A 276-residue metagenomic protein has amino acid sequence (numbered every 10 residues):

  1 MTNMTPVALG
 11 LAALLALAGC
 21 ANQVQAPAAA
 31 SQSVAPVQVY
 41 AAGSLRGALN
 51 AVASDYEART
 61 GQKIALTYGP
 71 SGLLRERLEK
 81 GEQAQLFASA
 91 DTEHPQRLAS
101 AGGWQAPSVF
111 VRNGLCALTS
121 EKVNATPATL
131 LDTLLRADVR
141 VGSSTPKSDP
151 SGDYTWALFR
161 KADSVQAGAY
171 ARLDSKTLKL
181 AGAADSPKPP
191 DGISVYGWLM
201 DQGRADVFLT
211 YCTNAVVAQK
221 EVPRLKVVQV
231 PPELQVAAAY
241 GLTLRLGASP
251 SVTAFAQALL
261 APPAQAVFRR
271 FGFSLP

Functional and structural regions predicted by a protein language model:
M1-G10: Bacterial N-terminal signal peptides that target proteins for export
A8-L9, A106, P231-E233: Residues embedded in well-ordered secondary-structure elements
A13-L14: Residue-level signal for mature regions of secreted extracellular proteins and peptides
L17-G19: C-terminal motif of bacterial Sec signal peptides marking the signal peptidase cleavage site
A21-T67, S71-G72, E76-K80, D91-T92 (+3 more regions): Exported/periplasmic ABC-transporter solute-binding proteins
G102-S108: Central helical "cap/lid" subdomain
